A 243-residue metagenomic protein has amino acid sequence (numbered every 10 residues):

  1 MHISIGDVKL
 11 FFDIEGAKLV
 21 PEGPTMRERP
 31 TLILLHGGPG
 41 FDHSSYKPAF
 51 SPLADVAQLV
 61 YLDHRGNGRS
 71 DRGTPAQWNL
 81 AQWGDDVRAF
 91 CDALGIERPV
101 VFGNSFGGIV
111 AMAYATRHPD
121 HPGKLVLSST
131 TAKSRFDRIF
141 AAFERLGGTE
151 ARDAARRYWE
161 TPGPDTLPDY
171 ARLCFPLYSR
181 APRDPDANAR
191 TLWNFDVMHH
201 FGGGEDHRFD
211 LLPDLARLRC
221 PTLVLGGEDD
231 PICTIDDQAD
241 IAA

Functional and structural regions predicted by a protein language model:
G6-A76, F90-C91: Conserved HGGG/HGGXW glycine-rich cap/lid loop of the alpha/beta-hydrolase fold
D71-G84, T131: Catalytic nucleophile-loop/oxyanion-hole region of alpha/beta-hydrolase and closely related hydrolase-like folds
A81-P99: Conserved acidic catalytic loop of the alpha/beta-hydrolase fold
E97-I139: Conserved hydrolase catalytic core segment
G123-E160, N194-F201: Flexible "cap/lid" loop of the alpha/beta hydrolase fold
W159-D206, D214: Conserved alpha/beta-hydrolase catalytic His-Asp/Glu region
L218, V224-G226, D230: Short beta-strand/loop motif that positions the catalytic acidic residue of the alpha/beta-hydrolase fold
P231-D237: Conserved alpha/beta-hydrolase "acid-adjacent" motif
